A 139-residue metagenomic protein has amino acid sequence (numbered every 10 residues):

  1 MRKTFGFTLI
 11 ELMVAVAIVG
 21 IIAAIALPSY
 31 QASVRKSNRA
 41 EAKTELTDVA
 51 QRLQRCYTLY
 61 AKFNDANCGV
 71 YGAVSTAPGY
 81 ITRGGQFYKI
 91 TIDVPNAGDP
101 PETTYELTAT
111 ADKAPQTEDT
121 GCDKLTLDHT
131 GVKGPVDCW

Functional and structural regions predicted by a protein language model:
M1-Y30: N-terminal single-pass transmembrane signal-anchor helix
T4, S33-A40, T44, P100 (+1 more regions): Residues at secondary-structure transition points
A15, S33, D112: Detector for the N-terminal beta1/A-loop initiation region of ABC nucleotide-binding domains
K36-A40, T47-V70: Alpha-helix exit/C-cap motif
T44, D48, H129-T130: Hydrophobic alpha-helical segments of small multi-pass membrane proteins
T58-W139: Periplasmic/extracellular, small/polar-rich flexible segments of pilin-like filament-forming proteins
